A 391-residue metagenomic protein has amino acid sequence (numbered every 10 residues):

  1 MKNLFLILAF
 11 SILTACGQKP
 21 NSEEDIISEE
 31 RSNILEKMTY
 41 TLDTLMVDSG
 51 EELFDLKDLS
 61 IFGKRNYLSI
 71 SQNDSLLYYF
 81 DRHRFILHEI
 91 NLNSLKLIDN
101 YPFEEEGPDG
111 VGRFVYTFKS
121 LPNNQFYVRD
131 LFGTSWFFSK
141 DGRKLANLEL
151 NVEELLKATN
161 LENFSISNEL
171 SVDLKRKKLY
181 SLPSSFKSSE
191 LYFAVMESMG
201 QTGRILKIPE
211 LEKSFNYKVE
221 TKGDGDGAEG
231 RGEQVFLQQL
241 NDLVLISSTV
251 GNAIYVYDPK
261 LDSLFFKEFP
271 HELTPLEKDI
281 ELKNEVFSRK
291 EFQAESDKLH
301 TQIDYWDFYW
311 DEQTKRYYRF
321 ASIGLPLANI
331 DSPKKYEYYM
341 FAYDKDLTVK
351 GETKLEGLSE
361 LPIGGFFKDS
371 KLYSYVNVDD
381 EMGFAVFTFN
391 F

Functional and structural regions predicted by a protein language model:
T14-A15: C-terminal motif of bacterial Sec signal peptides marking the signal peptidase cleavage site
S32-K64, T348-E352: A short helix->beta-strand "capping" segment at the edge of beta-propeller domains
L53-I86, Y305-G324: Beta-strand-rich domains and repeat architectures in extracellular enzymes and scaffolds, especially beta-propellers
K64-Q72, Y116-L121, F164-R176, G225-L240 (+2 more regions): Structural signature of eukaryotic scaffold interfaces centered on beta-propeller domains
K96-F126, D130, V152-E162, L355-I363: Blade-loop segments of beta-propeller domains
L131-T134, S139-R176, Y180-F186: Asp-box/WD-like beta-propeller blade repeats and closely related beta-sheet repeat scaffolds
E190-Q201, N252, K335-T348, V386-F391: Beta-propeller blade signature
L299-Y343: Loop/turn-rich, solvent-exposed surfaces of beta-rich toroidal or solenoidal domains
